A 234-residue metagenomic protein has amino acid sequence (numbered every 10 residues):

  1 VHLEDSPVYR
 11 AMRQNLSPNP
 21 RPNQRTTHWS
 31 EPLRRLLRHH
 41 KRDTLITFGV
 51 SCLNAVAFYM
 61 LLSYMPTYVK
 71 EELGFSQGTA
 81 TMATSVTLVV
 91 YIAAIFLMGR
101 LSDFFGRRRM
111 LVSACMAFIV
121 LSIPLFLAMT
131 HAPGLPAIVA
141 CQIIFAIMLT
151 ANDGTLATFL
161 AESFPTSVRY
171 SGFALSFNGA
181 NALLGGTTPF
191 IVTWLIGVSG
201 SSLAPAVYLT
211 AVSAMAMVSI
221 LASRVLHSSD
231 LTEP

Functional and structural regions predicted by a protein language model:
V1-L3, A211-P234: Multi-pass alpha-helical transporter architecture, strongest for 12-TM Major Facilitator/SLC carriers used
H40-Y91, L184-P189: Extracytoplasmic gate region of multi-pass secondary transporters
I95-R107: Helix-to-loop junctions at the C-terminal end of transmembrane segments in multipass secondary transporters
F104-M116: Cytoplasmic membrane-interface "Motif A"-like loop-to-helix N-cap segments of 12-TM Major Facilitator Superfamily
M116-P133: C-terminal ends and interior cores of transmembrane alpha-helices in multi-pass membrane transporters/permeases
A151-F164: Intracellular juxtamembrane helix-capping segments at the cytosolic ends of symmetry-related transmembrane helices
A161-V198: A late C-terminal transmembrane helix in Major Facilitator Superfamily
V192-A211: A membrane-interface helix-boundary motif in multi-pass transporters
